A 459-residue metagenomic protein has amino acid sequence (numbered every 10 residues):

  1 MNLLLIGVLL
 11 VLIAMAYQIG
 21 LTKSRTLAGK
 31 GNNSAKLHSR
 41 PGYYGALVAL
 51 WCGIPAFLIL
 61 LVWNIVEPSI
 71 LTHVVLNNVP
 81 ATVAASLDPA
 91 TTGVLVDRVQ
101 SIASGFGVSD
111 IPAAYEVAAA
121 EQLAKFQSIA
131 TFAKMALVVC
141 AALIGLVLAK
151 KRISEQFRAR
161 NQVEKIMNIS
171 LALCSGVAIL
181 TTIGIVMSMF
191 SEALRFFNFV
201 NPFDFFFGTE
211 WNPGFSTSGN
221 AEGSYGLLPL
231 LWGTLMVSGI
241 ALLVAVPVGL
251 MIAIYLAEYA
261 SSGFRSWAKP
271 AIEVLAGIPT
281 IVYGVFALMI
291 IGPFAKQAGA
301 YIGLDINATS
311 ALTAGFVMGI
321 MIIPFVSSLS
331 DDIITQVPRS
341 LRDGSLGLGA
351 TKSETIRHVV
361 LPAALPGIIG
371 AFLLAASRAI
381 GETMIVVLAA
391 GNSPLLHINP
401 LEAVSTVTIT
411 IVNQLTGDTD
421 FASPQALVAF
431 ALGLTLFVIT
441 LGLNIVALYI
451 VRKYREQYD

Functional and structural regions predicted by a protein language model:
M1-V8, L37-L61, V163-V186, P270-L275 (+1 more regions): Alpha-helical transmembrane segments and their helix-start/interface "positive-inside/aromatic belt" motifs in integral
L47, R160-A172, V248-A287, S328-L329 (+1 more regions): Cytoplasmic-entry segments and transmembrane alpha-helices of multi-pass inner-membrane transporters
V66, L71-K134, S154-L173, M189-I240 (+2 more regions): Periplasmic/extracellular loop-to-transmembrane helix junction in inner-membrane transport proteins
S191-L228, Y283-G319, G391: Membrane-interfacial helix termini and adjacent extracytoplasmic/periplasmic loops of multi-pass transporters
L242-V244, M251-Y255, D305-G347, T351-E354 (+2 more regions): Membrane-cytosol interface at the C-terminal ends of specific transmembrane alpha-helices in multi-pass membrane
P270, V274-L275, L329, I334 (+1 more regions): Transmembrane alpha-helices
D332-T335, R339, L346, L373 (+1 more regions): C-terminal transmembrane helix and the adjacent membrane-cytosol boundary/short C-terminal tail of inner/organellar
V386-F437: Interhelical loop and adjacent transmembrane-helix boundary motif in polytopic membrane transport permeases
